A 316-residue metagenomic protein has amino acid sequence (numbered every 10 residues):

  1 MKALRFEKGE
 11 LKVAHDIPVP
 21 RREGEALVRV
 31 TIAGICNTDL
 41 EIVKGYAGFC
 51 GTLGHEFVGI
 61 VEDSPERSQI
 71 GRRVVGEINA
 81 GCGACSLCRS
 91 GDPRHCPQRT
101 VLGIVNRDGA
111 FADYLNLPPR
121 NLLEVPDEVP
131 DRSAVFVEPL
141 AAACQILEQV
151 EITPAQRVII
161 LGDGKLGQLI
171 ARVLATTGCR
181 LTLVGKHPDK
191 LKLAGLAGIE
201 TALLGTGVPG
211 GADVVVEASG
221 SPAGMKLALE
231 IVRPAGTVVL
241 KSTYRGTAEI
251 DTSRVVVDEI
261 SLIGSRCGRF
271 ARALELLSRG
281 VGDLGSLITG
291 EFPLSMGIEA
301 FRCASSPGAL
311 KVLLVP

Functional and structural regions predicted by a protein language model:
P18-A33, K44-S86, P126-E128: Glycine-rich beta-strand-centered segment in the early N-terminal region that forms part of a ligand/cofactor-binding
S68-Q69, I152, V232: Short, well-ordered loop/turn sites that connect or cap secondary structure elements
V75, V216, V239: N-terminal Rossmann-like NAD(P) cofactor-binding module of classical short-chain dehydrogenase/reductase
C82-L161: NAD(P)H dinucleotide-binding glycine-rich loop of Rossmann-like/cofactor-binding domains, especially the beta1-alpha1
V129-G205: Mid-domain Rossmann-like dinucleotide-binding core that forms the NAD(H)/NADP(H) cofactor-binding site
G207-V215: A short acidic, Gly/Pro-enriched loop at the edge of an enzyme's catalytic core that lines a small-molecule cofactor
P222-V281, P316: Glycine-rich phosphate-binding loop and adjacent beta-alpha segment of Rossmann(oid) nucleotide-cofactor-binding
A271-P316: C-terminal hydrophobic helical "lid"/dimerization subdomain of Rossmann-like NAD(P)H-dependent oxidoreductases
